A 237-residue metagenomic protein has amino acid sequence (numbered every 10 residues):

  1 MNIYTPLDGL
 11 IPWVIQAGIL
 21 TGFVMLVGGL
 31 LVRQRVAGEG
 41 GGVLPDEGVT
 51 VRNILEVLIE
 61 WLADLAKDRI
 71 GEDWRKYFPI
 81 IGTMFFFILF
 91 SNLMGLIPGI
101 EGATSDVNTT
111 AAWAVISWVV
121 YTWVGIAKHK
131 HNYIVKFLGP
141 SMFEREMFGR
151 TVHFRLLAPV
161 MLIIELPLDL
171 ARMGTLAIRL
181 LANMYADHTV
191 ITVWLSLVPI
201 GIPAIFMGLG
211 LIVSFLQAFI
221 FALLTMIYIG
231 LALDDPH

Functional and structural regions predicted by a protein language model:
M1-H237: Selective transmembrane helix interface/packing segments
